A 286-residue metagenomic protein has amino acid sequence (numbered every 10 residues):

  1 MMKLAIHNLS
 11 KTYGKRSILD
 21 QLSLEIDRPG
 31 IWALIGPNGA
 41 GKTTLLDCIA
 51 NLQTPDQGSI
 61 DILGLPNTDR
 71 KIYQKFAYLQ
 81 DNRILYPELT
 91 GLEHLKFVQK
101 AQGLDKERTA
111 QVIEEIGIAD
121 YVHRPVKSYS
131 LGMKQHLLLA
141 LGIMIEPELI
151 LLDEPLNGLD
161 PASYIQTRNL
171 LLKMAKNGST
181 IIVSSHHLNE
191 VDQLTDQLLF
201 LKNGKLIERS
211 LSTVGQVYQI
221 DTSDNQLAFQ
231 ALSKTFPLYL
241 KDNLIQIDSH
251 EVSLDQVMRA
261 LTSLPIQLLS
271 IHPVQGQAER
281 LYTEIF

Functional and structural regions predicted by a protein language model:
M1-L4, F286: Short, Lys/Arg-enriched, disordered terminal segments
L4, K11-V183, L188-N189, Q193: ABC transporter nucleotide-binding domains
G14, N203, G276: Flexible loop residues that form catalytic and substrate-binding hotspots at small-molecule/glycan-binding clefts
A50, S130-G132, G142-M144, T195 (+2 more regions): Short, structured secondary-structure boundary patches
N67, L211, P273-G276: Residues that form or immediately flank small-molecule/cofactor binding pockets and catalytic motifs
L85, I207, T213-G215, Q277-R280: Flexible, glycine-rich phosphate/dinucleotide-binding loops and adjacent beta-alpha linkers at cofactor/substrate
R168-D248: ABC transporter nucleotide-binding domain
V217-F286: Short, charged/small-residue-rich alpha-helical element at the C-terminal edge of ABC transporter nucleotide-binding
